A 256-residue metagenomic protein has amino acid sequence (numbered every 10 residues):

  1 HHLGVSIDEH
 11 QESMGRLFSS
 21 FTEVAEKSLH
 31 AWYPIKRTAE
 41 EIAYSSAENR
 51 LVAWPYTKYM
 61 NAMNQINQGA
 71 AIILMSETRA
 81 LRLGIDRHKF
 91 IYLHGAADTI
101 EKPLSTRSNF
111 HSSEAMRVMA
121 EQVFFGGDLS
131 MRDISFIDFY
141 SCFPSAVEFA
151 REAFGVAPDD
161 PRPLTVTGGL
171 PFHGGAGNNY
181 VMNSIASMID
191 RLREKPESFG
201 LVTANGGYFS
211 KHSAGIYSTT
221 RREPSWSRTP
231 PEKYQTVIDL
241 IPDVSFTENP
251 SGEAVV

Functional and structural regions predicted by a protein language model:
H1-I72, S76-R79, D86-F172, D190 (+2 more regions): Conserved "HGTGT" condensation-loop signature of ketosynthase/thiolase-family condensing enzymes that catalyze
H173-V181, L192-E197, L201-V202: A conserved active-site cap/scaffold subdomain adjacent to cofactor or substrate pockets
S210: Gly/Pro-rich active-site capping loops and adjacent beta-alpha segments that organize cofactor/substrate pockets
